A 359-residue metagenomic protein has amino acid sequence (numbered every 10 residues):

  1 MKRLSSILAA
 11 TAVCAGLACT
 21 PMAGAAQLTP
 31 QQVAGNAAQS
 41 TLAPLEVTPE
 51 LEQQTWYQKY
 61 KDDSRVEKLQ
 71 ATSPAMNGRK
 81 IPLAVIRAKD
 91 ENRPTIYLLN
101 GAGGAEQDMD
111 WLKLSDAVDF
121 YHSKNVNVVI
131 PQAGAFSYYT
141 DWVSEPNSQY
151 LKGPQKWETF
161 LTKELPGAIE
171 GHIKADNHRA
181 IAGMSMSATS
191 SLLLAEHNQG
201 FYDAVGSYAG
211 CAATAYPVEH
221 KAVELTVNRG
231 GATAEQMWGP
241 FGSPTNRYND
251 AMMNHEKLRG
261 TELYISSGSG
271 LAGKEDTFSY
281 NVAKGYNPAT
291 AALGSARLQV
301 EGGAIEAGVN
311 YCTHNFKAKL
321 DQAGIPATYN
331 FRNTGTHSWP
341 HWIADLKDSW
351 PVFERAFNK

Functional and structural regions predicted by a protein language model:
K2-A10, C14-K359: Non-catalytic cap/lid and distal C-terminal segments of serine-dependent acyl enzymes
